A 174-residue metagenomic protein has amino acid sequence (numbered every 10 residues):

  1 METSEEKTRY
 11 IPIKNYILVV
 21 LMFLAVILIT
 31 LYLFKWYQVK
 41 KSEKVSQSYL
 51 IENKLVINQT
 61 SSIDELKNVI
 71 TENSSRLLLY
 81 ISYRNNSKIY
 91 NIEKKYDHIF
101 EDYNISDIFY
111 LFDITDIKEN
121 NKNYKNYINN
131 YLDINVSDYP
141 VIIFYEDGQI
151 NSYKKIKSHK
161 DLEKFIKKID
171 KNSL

Functional and structural regions predicted by a protein language model:
E2-S75, K164-L174: N-terminal leader/targeting and pre-domain segments
T3, I27, R76-N85, F144 (+1 more regions): Generic hydrophobic segment detector
K14, V20, W36, K41 (+6 more regions): Generic alpha-helical secondary structure signal
L31, Y80, R84, I92-E93 (+3 more regions): General "foldedness" signal
V45-L50, L78-Y80, D107-I114: A generic short-segment signal for beta-strand/edge and adjacent turn/coil regions
K54, N58, S87-N91, I134: Extracytoplasmic/periplasmic, Sec-exported soluble proteins
S62-F109: Local sequence-structure signature of Cys/Sec-based thiol-disulfide redox active-site neighborhoods
D97, I105-S173: Thioredoxin-like thiol-disulfide oxidoreductase module
